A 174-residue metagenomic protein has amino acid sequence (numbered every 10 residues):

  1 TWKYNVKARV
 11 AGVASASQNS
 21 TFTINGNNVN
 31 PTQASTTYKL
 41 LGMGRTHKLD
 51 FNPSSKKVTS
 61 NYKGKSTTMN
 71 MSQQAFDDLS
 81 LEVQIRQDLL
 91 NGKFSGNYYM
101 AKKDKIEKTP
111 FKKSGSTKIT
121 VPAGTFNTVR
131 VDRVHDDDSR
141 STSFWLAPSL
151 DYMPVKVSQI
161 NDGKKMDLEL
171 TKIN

Functional and structural regions predicted by a protein language model:
T1-P53, N91-N174: Acidic, serine/threonine-rich low-complexity disordered tracts
M43-D88: Hydrophobic, well-structured mid-protein blocks that either form specific transmembrane helices
